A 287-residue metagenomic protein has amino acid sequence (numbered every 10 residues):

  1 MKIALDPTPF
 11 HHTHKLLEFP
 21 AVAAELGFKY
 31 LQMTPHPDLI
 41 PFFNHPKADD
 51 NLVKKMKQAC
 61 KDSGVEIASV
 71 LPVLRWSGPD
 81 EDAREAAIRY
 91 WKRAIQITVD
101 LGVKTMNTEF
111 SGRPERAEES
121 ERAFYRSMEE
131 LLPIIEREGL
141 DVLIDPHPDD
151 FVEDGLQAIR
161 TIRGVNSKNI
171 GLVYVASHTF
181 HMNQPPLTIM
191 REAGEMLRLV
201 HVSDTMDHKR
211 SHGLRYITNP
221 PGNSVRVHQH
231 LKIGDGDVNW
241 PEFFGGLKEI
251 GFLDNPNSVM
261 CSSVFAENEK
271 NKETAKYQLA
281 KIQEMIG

Functional and structural regions predicted by a protein language model:
K2-T8, L31, P37, R126-D237 (+1 more regions): Acidic/histidine-rich catalytic cores of soluble enzymes
F10, V259-T274: A short, acidic, flexible beta-alpha connecting loop/helix-capping segment that sits on the rim of active
H12-A23, E85-Q96, M182-M190: Short, acidic/polar
L17, K54, Q58-E66, W76-L172 (+1 more regions): Active-site acidic/histidine proton-transfer and metal-coordination neighborhood in alpha/beta enzyme cores
L17-P37, G102: Catalytic domains of carbohydrate-active enzymes, especially glycoside hydrolases
Q32, S69-L71, N107, L143 (+2 more regions): Conserved beta-strand positions in the central sheet of alpha/beta enzyme cores
Q32-K57, F110-R116: Glycine-rich, proline-tolerant flexible connector loops at the mouths of alpha/beta enzymes
N271-G287: C-terminal helical cap(s) of enzyme catalytic domains, especially alpha/beta-barrels
